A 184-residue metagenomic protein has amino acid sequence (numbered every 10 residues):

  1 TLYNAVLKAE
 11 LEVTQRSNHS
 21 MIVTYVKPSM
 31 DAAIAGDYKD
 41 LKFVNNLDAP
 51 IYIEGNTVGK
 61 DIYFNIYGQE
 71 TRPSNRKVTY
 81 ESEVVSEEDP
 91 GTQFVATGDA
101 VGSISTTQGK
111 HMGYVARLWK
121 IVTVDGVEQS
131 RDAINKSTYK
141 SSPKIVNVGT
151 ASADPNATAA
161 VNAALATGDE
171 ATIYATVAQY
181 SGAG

Functional and structural regions predicted by a protein language model:
T1-G184: Well-ordered beta-sheet/strand-loop patches within structured domains
